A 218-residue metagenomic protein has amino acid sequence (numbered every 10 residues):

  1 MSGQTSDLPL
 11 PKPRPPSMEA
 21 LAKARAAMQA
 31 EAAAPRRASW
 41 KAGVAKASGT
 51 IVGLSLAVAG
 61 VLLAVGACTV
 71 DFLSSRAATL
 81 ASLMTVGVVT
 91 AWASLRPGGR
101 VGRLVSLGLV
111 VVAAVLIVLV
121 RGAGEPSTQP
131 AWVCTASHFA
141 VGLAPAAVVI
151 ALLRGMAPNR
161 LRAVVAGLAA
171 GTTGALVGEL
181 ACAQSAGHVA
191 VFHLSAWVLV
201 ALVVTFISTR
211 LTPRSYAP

Functional and structural regions predicted by a protein language model:
M1, T5-S55, S82, A91 (+1 more regions): Positively biased amphipathic helices and basic secretion/translocation or surface-docking motifs that either flank
K41-P218: Polar, acidic low-complexity tracts enriched in Ser/Thr/Gln/Glu with frequent Gly/Pro and Thr-Pro motifs
